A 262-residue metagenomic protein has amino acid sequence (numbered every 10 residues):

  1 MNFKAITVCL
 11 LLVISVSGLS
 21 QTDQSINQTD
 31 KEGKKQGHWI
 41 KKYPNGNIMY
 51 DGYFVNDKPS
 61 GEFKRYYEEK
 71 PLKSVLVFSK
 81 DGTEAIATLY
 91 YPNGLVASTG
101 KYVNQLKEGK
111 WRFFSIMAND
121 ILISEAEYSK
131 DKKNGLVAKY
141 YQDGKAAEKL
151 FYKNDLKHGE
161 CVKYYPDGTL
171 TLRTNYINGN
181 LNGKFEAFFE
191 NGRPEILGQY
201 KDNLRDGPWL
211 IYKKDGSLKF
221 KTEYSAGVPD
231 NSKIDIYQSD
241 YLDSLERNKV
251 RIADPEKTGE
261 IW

Functional and structural regions predicted by a protein language model:
M1-I26: Bacterial Sec-dependent N-terminal signal peptides
L19-W262: Glycine/tyrosine- and acidic-biased, solvent-exposed loop/turn segments at the edges of beta-strands
